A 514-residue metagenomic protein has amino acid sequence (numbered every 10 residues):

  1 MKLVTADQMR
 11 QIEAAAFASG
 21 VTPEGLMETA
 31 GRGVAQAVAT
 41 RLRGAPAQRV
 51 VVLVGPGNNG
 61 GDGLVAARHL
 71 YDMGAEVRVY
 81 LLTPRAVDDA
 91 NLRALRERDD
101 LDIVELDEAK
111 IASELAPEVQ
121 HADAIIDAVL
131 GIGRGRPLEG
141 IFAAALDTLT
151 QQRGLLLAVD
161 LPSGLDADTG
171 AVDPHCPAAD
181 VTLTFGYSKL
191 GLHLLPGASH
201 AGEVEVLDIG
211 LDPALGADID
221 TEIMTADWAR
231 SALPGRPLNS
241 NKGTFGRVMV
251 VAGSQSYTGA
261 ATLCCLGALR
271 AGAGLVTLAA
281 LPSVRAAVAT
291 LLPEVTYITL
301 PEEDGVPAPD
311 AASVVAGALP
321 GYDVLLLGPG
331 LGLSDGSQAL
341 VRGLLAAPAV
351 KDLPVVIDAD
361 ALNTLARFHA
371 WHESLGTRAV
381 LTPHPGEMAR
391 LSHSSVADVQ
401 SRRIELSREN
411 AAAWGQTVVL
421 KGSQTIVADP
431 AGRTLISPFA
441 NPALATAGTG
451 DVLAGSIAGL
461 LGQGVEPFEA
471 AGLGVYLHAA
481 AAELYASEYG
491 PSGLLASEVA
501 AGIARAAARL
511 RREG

Functional and structural regions predicted by a protein language model:
M1-L82, V181, L192-A359, N363-V380 (+1 more regions): Small-residue (G/A/S/T)-rich helix-start motifs and N-terminal tracts that mark the onset
A35, D88-A90, L101, L115 (+4 more regions): Short Asp/Glu-rich motifs
Q36-V129, P137-V159, A346-K351, H372 (+1 more regions): Nucleotide and nucleotide-moiety/phosphate-recognizing core
P84-R85, E108-A109, S163-L165, S188-K189 (+1 more regions): Short beta->alpha connector loops
A116, A122-A124, V129-D220: Internal gly/pro-rich beta-alpha loop/helix module that stabilizes soluble enzyme cofactors or their anionic handles
